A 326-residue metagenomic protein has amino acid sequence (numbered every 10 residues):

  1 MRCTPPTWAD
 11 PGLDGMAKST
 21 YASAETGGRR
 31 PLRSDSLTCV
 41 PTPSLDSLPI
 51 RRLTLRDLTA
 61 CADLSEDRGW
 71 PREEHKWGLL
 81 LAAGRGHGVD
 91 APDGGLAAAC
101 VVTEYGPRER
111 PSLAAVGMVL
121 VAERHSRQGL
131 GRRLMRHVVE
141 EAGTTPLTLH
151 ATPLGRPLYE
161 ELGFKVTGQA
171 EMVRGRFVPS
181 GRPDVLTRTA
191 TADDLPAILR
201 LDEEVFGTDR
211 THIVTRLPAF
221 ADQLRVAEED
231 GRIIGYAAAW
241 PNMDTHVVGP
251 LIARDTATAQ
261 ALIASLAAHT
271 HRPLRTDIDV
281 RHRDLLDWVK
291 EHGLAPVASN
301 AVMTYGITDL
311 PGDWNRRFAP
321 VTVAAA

Functional and structural regions predicted by a protein language model:
R2-W8, G12, A17-S23, R29-S34: Low-acidity, Ser/Thr- and Arg-rich intrinsically disordered low-complexity segments
D14, P31-S44, T54, T59 (+7 more regions): Intrinsically disordered, low-complexity, positively biased terminal segments
D46, R52-L53, D57, L64-R85 (+2 more regions): Basic, Lys/Arg-rich alpha-helical nucleic-acid-recognition elements, primarily the DNA-binding modules of transcription
A97-A98, G168, G235, A298: A structural microfeature
P107, P146-H150, K165-V178, P296-T308: Conserved catalytic-core motifs of GNAT/GCN5-like acyltransferases
V116, L147-T152, T276: Conserved hydrophobic beta-strand within the GNAT/NAT acetyltransferase core sheet that lines the active-site cleft
Y159-E160, F164, V289: Conserved active-site tyrosine of GNAT-family acetyltransferases
T167-P196, R200-D202: Surface-exposed beta-loop interaction hotspot
